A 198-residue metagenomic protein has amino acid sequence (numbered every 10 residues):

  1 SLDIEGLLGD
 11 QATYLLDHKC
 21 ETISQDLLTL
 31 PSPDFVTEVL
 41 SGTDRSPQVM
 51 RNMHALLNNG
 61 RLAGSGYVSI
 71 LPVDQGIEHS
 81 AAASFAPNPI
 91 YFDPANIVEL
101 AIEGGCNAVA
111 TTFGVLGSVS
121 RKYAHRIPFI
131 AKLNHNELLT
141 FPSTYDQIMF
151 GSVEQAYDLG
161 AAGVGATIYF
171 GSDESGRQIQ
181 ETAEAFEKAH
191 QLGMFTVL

Functional and structural regions predicted by a protein language model:
S1-G42: Conserved, well-structured core domains of diverse proteins
L2-D3, L7-L8, V49-L62: N-terminal basic/disordered segments at the start of proteins
T22-L30, Q48, A63, V68 (+1 more regions): Alpha/beta enzyme core
P33, T37-N58: N-terminal charged segments
